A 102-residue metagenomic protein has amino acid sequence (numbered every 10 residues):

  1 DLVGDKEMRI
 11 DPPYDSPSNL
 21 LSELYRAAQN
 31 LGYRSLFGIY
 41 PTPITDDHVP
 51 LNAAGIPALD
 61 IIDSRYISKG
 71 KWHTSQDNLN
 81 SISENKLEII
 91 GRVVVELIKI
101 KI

Functional and structural regions predicted by a protein language model:
D5-I102: Active-site-adjacent substrate-binding region of metalloamidase/peptidase-like peptide-processing proteins
